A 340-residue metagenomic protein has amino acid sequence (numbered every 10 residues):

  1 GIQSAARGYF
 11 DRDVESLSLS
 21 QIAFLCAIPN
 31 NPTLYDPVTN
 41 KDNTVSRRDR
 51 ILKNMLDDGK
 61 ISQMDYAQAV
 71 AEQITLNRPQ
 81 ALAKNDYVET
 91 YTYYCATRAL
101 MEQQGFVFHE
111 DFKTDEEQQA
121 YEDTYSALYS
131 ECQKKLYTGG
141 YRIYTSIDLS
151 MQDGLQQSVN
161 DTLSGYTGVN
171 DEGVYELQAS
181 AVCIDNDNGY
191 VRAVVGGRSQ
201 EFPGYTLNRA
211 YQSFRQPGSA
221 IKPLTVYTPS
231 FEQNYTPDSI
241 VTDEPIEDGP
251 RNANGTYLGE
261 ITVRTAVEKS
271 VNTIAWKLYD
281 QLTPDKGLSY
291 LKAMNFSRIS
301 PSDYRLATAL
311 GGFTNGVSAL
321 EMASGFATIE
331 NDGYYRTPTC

Functional and structural regions predicted by a protein language model:
G1-S146, D153, S297, A307-G311: Non-catalytic, structured segments within soluble enzyme domains
L17, Y93, E172-P203, K292-M294: A short, well-structured edge-of-sheet supersecondary motif
S18, D148-D185, R264-V267, K277-Q281: Beta-lactamase-like hydrolase cores
M55, L155, G189, R215-V241 (+2 more regions): Active-site SXXK
K60-A69, I143, S164-Q178, D238-S239 (+2 more regions): Surface-exposed patches in mature extracellular/periplasmic domains of secreted proteins
I74-N85, S297-C340: Active-site-proximal helix/loop microenvironment of the serine DD-peptidase/beta-lactamase transpeptidase fold
L82-K84, Y235-L288, R305, N331 (+1 more regions): Conserved catalytic neighborhood of penicillin-recognizing serine enzymes
L177-A179, F202-L224, P237-I240, A307: Short active-site loop at a secondary-structure junction that contains or immediately precedes the catalytic residue(s)
